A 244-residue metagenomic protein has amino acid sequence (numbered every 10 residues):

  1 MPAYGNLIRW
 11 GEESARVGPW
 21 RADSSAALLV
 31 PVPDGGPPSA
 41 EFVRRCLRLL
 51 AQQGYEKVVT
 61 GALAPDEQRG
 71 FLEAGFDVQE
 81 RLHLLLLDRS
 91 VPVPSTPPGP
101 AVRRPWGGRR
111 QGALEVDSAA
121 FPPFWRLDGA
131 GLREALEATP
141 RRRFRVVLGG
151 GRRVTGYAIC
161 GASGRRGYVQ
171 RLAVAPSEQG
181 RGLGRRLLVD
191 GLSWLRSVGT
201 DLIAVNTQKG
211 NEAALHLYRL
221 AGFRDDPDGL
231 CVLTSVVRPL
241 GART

Functional and structural regions predicted by a protein language model:
M1-S14, G54, A135-V146, Y168: A short helix-loop-beta-strand connector motif used in the catalytic cores of GNAT acetyltransferases and, in some
A15-P31, P37-P38, Q79-R81, G161-Q170 (+1 more regions): A conserved beta-turn-beta hairpin within the catalytic core of GNAT-like acetyltransferases that forms part
P19-A22, A130-G150, T155-A173: A conserved beta-strand-loop-helix scaffold within acyl/acetyltransferase catalytic domains
P33-P98, G229-S235: Acyl-donor-binding surface of acyltransferase catalytic domains
G36-R48, V174-P176, G180-S193, S197 (+1 more regions): Conserved acetyl-CoA-binding loop-helix of GNAT-fold acetyltransferases
A64-E80, R181, R185, S197 (+1 more regions): Conserved active-site alpha-helix within GNAT-family acetyltransferase domains
P100-A113, D226: A short beta-loop-alpha structural element at the N-terminal edge of CoA-dependent acyl/N-acetyltransferase catalytic
E115-L127: Helix-loop element at the rim of GNAT/NAT acetyltransferase active sites that forms part of the acceptor-substrate
